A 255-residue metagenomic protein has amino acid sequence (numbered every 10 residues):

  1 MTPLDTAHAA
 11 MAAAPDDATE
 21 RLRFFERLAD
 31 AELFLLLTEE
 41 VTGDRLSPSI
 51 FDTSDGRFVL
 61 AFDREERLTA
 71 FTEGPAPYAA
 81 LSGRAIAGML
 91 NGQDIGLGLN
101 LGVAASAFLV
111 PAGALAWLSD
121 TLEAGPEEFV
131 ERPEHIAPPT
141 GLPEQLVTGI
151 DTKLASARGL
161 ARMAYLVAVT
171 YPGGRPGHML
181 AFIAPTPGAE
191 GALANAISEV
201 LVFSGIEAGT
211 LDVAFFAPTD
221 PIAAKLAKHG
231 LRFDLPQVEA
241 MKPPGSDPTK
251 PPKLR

Functional and structural regions predicted by a protein language model:
M1-R255: An interfacial alpha-helical scaffold signature
